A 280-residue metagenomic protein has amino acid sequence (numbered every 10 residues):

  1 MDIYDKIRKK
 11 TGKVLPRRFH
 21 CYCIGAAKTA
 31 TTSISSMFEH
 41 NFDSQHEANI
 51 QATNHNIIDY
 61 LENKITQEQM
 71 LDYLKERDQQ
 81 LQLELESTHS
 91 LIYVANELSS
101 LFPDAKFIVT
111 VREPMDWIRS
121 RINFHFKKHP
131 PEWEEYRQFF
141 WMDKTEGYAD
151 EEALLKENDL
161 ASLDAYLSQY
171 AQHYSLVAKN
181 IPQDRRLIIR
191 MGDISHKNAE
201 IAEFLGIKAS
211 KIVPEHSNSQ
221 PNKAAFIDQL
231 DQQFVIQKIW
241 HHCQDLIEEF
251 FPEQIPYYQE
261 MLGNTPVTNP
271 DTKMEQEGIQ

Functional and structural regions predicted by a protein language model:
M1-L15, E151-Q280: PAPS-dependent sulfotransferases, especially Golgi type II membrane carbohydrate sulfotransferases
M1-Q80, Q229, H241, Y257 (+1 more regions): PAPS-dependent sulfotransferase catalytic core
F19, F126-K128, S168: Catalytic phosphate/metal-binding cores of nucleic-acid and nucleotide-processing enzymes, i.e., regions that mediate
A30-F42, L98-L101, R121-I122, L187-A209: PAPS/PAP-binding and catalytic site of the sulfotransferase fold
N56-Y60, L98, R119-F124, H129-P130 (+1 more regions): Short aromatic-enriched loop/helix-cap "lid" or pocket-rim segments at secondary-structure transitions that line
R77-E97, T110, D116: Glycine-rich phosphate-binding loop used to anchor ATP phosphates in small-molecule kinases, encompassing both
L101-N123: Conserved phosphate-donor/acceptor-positioning beta-strand/loop module used by diverse small-molecule
K127-Y148: Long, charge-dense
